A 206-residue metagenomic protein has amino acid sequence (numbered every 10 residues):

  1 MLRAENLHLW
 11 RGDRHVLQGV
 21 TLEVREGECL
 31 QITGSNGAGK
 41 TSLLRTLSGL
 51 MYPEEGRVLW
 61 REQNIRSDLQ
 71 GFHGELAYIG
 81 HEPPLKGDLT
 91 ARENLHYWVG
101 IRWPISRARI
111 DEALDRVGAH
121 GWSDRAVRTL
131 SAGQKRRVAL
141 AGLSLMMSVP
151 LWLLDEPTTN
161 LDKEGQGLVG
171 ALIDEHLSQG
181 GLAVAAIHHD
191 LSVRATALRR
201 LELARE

Functional and structural regions predicted by a protein language model:
L2, L17-G19: Conserved structural motif at the start of ABC-family nucleotide-binding domains
T33-S35: The feature captures the beta-strand-to-loop junction immediately N-terminal to the Walker
S48: Helix-to-loop junction immediately C-terminal to a conserved catalytic motif
P53-S67, G71-F72: Conserved ABC transporter NBD signature motif
E82, G87-W103: Q-loop/switch helix immediately C-terminal to the Walker
D88, A126-G133: Conserved ABC ATPase signature
H96, R107-W122, A141: Conserved ABC ATPase "signature" region
W152-E156: Catalytic Walker B motif of ABC-type/P-loop ATPase nucleotide-binding domains
